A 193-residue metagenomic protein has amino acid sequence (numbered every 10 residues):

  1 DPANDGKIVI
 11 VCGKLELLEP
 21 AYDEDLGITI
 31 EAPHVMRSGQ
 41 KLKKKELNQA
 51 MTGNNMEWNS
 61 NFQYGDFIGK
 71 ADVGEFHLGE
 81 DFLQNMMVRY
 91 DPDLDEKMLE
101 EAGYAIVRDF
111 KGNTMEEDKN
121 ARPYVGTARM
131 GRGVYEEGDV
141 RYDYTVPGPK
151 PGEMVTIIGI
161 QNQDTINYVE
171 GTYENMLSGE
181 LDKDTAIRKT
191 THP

Functional and structural regions predicted by a protein language model:
D1, K7-V9, P33-P193: Charged, low-complexity helical/coil segments in non-catalytic cytosolic or luminal regions
V9-L15: OB-fold and OB-like beta-barrel modules that bind single-stranded nucleic acids
E16-L17, E46: Solvent-exposed loop/turn segments at secondary-structure junctions within structured extracellular/periplasmic domains
P20-A21: Short, conserved beta-turn/loop elements at beta-strand boundaries and strand-helix junctions
D25-A32: Short Gly/aromatic-enriched secondary-structure transition segments
